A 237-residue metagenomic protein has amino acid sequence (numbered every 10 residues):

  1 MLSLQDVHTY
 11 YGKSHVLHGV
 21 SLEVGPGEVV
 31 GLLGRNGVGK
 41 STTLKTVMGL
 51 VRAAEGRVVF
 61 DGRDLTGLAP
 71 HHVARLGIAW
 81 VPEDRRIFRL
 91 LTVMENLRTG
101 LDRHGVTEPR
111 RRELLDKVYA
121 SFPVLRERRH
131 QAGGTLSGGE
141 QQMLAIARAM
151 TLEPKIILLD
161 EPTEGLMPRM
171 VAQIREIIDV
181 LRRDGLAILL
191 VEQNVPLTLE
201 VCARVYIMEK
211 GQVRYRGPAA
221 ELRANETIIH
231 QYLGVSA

Functional and structural regions predicted by a protein language model:
L33-R35: The feature captures the beta-strand-to-loop junction immediately N-terminal to the Walker
M48: Helix-to-loop junction immediately C-terminal to a conserved catalytic motif
G56-R63, L76, R110-L115: Conserved ABC transporter NBD signature motif
L90-T99, R129: Short coil-to-helix segment of the ABC ATPase nucleotide-binding domain corresponding to the Q-loop/switch region
A132-L136, E140: Conserved ABC ATPase signature
A149-M150: ABC ATPase C-loop
